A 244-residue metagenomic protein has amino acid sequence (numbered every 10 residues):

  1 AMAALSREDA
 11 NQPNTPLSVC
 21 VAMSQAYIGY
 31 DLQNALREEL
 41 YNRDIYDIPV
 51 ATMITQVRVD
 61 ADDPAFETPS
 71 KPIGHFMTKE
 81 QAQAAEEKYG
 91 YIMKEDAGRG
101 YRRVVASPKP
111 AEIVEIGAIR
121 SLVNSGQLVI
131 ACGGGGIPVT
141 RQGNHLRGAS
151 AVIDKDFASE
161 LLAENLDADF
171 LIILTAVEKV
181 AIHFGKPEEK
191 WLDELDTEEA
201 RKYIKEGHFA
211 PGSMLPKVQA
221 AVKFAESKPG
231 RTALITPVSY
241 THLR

Functional and structural regions predicted by a protein language model:
R7-V129: Ligand-binding beta-strand-loop-alpha-helix segment within the catalytic cores of soluble metabolic enzymes
T15-Y27, T197, R201-A210: A glycine-rich helix N-cap at a beta->alpha junction
D31-Y41, L161-D169, K223-K228: Alpha-helix C-terminal capping segments
Y46-I54, V129-C132, I153, I172-T175 (+1 more regions): General beta-strand structural signal in soluble alpha/beta enzymes
G136, T140, L166-A181, R231-P237: Glycine-rich phosphate/pyrophosphate-binding loops and their adjacent beta-strand/loop elements at enzyme active sites
R147-F170, K190-E206: Gly/Ser/Thr-rich active-site loops/lids in small-molecule metabolic enzymes that frequently grip phosphoryl groups
I182, K202-Q219, K223, G230: Glycine-rich phosphate/diphosphate-binding loops and the adjacent beta-loop-alpha structural elements that coordinate
T241-H242: Conserved small/polar residues in nucleotide/adenosyl-binding loops
